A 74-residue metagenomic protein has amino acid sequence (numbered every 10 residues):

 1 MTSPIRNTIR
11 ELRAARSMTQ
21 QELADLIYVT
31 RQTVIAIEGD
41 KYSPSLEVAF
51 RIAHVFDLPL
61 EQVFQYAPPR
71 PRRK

Functional and structural regions predicted by a protein language model:
M1-A15: A short, Lys/Arg-rich alpha-helix, primarily the initiator
N7, S17-M18, P44-E47: Residue-level signal for the short linker/turn that defines the boundary of a DNA-recognition helix
A14, D25, H54: Alpha-helical residues within the helix-turn-helix
S17-A36: Short alpha-helical DNA-recognition segment
E47-Q62: DNA major-groove recognition helix of helix-turn-helix/homeodomain DNA-binding modules
H54, F64-K74: Short, charged recognition helix plus adjacent turn of helix-turn-helix-like nucleic-acid-binding domains
